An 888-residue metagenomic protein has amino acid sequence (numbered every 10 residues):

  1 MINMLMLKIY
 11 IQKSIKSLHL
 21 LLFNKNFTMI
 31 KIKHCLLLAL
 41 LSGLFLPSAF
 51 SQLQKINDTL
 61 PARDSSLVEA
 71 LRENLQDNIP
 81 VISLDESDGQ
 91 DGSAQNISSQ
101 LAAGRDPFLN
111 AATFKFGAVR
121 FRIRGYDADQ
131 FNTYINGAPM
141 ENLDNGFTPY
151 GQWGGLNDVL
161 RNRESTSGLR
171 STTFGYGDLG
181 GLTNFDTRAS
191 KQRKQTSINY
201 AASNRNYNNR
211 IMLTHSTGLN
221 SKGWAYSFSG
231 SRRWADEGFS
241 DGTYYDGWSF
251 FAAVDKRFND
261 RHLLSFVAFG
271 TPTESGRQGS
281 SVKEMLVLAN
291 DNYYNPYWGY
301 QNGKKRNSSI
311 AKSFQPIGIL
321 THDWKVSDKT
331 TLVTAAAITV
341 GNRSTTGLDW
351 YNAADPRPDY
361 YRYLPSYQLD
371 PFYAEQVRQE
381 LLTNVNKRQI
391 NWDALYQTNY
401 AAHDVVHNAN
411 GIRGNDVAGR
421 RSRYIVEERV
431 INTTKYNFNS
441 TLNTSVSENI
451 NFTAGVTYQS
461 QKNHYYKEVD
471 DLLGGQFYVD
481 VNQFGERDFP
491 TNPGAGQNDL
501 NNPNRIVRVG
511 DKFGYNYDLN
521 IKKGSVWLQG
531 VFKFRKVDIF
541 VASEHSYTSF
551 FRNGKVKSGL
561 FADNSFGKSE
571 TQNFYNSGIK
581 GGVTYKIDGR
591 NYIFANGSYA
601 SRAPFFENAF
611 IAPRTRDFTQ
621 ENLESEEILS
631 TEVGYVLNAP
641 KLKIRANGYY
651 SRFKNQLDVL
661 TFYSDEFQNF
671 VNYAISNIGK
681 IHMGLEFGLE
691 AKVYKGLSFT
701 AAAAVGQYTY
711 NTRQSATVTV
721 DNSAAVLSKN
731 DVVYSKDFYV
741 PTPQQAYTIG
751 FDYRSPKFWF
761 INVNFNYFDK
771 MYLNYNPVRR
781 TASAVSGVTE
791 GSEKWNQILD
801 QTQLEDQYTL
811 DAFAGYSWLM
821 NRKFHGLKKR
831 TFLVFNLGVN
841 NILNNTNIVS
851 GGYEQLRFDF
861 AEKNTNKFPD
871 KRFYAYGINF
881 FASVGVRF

Functional and structural regions predicted by a protein language model:
P107-A111, A138-L169, D186-R188, Q192: Short acidic/polar hinge/loop motifs at secondary-structure boundaries that mediate gating or recognition
A202-A235, F239-Q278, I310, P316-V326 (+1 more regions): Transmembrane beta-barrel wall of Gram-negative outer-membrane proteins
D255, L263-T321, S344-E427, P490-V509 (+1 more regions): Acidic/polar loop-and-plug regions of large Gram-negative outer-membrane beta-barrel proteins
G276, S280-S281, M285, A495-I506 (+11 more regions): Surface-exposed extracellular loop regions of Gram-negative outer-membrane beta-barrel proteins, predominantly
Y294-I317, T321, S569-G578, N591 (+5 more regions): Outer-membrane beta-barrel signature, preferentially recognizing the C-terminal barrel domain of Gram-negative
I425, N451-D588, P613, S715: Signature of Gram-negative outer-membrane beta-barrel scaffolds
Y650-R652, Y673-V778, S883-R887: Gram-negative outer-membrane beta-barrel transporters
F699, Y767-S786, Y816-F888: C-terminal beta-signal and adjacent terminal beta-strands/loops of Gram-negative outer-membrane beta-barrel proteins
